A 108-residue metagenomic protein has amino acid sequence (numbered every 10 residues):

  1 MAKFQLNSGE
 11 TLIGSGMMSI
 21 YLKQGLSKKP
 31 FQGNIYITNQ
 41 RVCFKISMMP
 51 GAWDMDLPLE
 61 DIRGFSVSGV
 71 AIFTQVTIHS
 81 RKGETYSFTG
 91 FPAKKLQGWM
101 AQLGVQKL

Functional and structural regions predicted by a protein language model:
M1-Y36, A93, L108: Anionic N-terminal interaction surfaces
N7-M17, K45-D54, Q102-L103: Short charge-dense sequence patches
K23-E84: Phosphoinositide-binding peripheral membrane targeting modules
F65, K94-Q106: Short, surface-exposed linear segments at secondary-structure transitions and domain or protein termini
V70-V76, A101-L108: Short, surface-exposed secondary-structure junctions/capping segments
S80-W99: Canonical phosphoinositide-binding patch of PH/PH-like domains
